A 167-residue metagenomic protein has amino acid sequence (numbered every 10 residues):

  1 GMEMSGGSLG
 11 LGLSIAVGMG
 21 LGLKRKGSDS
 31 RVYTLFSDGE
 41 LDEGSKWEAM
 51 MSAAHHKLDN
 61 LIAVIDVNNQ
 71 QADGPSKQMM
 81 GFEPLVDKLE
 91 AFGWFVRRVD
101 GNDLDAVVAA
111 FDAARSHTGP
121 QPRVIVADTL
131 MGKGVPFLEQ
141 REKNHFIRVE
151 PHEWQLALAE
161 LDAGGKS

Functional and structural regions predicted by a protein language model:
G1-S167: Glycine-rich ThDP/TPP pyrophosphate-binding loop and its adjacent helix/strand module within ThDP-dependent enzymes
